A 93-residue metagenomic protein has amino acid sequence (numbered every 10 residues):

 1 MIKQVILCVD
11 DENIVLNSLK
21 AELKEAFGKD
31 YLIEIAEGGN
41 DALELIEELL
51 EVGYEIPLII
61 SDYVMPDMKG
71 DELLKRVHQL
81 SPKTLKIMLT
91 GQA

Functional and structural regions predicted by a protein language model:
K3-K24, I59: Conserved acidic segment of CheY-like receiver
D10, D62, T90: Active-site residues of response regulator receiver
N13, K20, I35-E48, G70: Helix N-cap/capping motif at the beta->alpha junctions
E25, E44-E47, D71-T84: Short amphipathic alpha-helix used as the core "switch/output" element in two-component signaling
L50-I60: Active-site beta3 strand of CheY-like receiver
M65: Receiver (REC) domain active-site loop signature in two-component systems and cognate sites in sensor histidine kinases
L80, G91-A93: Short, conserved "switch-loop" micro-motifs in signal-transduction and mechanochemical regulators
